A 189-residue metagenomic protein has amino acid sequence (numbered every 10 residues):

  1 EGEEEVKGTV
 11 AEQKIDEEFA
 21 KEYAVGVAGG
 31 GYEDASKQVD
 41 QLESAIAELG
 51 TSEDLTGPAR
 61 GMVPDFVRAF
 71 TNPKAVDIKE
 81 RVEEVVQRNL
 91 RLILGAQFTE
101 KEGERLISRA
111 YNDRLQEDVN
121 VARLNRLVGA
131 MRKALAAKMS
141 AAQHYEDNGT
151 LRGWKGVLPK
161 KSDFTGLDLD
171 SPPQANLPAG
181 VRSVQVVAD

Functional and structural regions predicted by a protein language model:
E1-N176: A sequence/structure-level signal for intrinsically flexible, low-complexity segments enriched in small
N176-D189: Short, low-complexity, Pro/Ser/Thr/Gly-rich segments in the mature regions of secreted, periplasmic
